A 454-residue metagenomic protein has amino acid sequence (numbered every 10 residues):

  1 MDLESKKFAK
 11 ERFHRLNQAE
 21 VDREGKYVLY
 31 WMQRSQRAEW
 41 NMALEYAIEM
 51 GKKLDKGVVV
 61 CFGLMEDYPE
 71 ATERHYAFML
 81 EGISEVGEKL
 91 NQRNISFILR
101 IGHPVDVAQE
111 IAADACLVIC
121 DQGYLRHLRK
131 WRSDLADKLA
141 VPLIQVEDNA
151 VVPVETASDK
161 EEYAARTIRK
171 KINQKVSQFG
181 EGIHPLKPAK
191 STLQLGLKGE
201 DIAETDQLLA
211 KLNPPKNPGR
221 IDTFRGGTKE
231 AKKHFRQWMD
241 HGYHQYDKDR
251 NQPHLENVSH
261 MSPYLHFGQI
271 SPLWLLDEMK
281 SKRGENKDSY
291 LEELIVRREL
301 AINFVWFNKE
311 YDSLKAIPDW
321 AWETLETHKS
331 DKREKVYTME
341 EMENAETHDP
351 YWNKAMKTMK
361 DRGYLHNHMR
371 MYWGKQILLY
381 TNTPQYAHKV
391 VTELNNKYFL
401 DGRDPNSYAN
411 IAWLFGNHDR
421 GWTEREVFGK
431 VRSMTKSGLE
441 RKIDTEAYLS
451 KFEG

Functional and structural regions predicted by a protein language model:
M1-I183, N286, K357, Q376-T381 (+1 more regions): Trp/Phe/Arg-rich N-terminal binding region typifying the photolyase-homology
K10-E11, I98, D222-G227, D319-W320: Short acidic/polar alpha-helix capping motifs at helix-coil junctions
R15-E20, D55-V60, H103-D106, Q207 (+3 more regions): Short hydrophobic/aromatic-rich motifs at helix boundaries and adjacent loops
E73, A77, D222-K229, M342: Charge-dense, low-complexity intrinsically disordered segments
P153-E155, K160-I317, I443, A447-G454: Glycine/tryptophan-enriched, flexible segments
Q252-E446: Active-site-proximal binding-pocket segments
